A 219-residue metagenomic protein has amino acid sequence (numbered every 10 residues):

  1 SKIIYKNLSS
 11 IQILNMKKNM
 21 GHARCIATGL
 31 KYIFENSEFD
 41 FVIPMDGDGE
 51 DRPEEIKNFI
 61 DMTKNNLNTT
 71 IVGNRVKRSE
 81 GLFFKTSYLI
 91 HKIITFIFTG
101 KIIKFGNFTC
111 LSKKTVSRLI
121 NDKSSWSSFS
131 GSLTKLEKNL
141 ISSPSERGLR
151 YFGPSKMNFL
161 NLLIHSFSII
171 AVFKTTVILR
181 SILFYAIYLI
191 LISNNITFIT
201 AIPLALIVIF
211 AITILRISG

Functional and structural regions predicted by a protein language model:
S1-L14: Acidic donor-binding segment of Leloir-type glycosyltransferases
K2-Y5, I60, T134: Class I S-adenosyl-L-methionine
K6-N7, N36, N65-N66: Alpha-helix C-cap/termination motif
L8-S10, L67-N68, E137-N139: A generic structural signal for alpha->beta connector loops
I13-N15, T70, L140-S142: Conserved beta-strand scaffold positions in the cores of enzyme catalytic domains, especially in NTP/NDP-utilizing
M16-I33, F41-P44, E50-S127, L149-G153 (+1 more regions): Acceptor/aglycone-binding surface of glycosyltransferases and processive sugar-polymer synthases
G131, K135-G219: Hydrophobic helical membrane-anchoring modules
